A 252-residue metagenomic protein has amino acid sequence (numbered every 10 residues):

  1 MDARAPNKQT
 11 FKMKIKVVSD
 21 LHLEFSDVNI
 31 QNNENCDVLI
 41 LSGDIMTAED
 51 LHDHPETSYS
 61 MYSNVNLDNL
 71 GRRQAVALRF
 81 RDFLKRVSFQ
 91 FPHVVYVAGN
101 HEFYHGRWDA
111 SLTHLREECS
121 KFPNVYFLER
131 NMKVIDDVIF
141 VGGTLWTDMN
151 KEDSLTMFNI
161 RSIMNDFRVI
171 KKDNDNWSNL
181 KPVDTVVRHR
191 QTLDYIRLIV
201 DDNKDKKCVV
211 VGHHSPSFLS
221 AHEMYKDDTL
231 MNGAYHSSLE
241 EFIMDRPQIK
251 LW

Functional and structural regions predicted by a protein language model:
D2-Y96, F103-A110, D175-N179: N-terminal active-site segment of His-dependent metallophosphoesterases
F11-I15, M132-G142: Beta-strand-turn-beta hairpins that frame and shape the catalytic cleft of phosphate-ester-processing enzymes
V17-S19, L39-D44, V95-N100, Y126-R130 (+2 more regions): Active-site neighborhood of phospho(di)ester-bond hydrolases with catalytic His/Asp-centered motifs
L23-V28, M46-L51, H101-S111, M132-V134 (+3 more regions): Active-site environment of divalent metal-dependent phosphoester hydrolases
S26-E34, D82-S88, F127-D136, T192-K206: Short amphipathic alpha-helices and their capping/turn segments at secondary-structure boundaries
R86-H93, K121-V125, Y195-K207, E241-L251: A structural motif corresponding to the C-terminal end of an alpha-helix and its immediate exit/capping segment
H93-Y96, R116, S215-W252: Conserved beta-sheet core of the metallophosphoesterase superfamily
V141-V209, H214-L230: Active-site-proximal loop/helix segment associated with metal-binding centers of metalloenzymes
